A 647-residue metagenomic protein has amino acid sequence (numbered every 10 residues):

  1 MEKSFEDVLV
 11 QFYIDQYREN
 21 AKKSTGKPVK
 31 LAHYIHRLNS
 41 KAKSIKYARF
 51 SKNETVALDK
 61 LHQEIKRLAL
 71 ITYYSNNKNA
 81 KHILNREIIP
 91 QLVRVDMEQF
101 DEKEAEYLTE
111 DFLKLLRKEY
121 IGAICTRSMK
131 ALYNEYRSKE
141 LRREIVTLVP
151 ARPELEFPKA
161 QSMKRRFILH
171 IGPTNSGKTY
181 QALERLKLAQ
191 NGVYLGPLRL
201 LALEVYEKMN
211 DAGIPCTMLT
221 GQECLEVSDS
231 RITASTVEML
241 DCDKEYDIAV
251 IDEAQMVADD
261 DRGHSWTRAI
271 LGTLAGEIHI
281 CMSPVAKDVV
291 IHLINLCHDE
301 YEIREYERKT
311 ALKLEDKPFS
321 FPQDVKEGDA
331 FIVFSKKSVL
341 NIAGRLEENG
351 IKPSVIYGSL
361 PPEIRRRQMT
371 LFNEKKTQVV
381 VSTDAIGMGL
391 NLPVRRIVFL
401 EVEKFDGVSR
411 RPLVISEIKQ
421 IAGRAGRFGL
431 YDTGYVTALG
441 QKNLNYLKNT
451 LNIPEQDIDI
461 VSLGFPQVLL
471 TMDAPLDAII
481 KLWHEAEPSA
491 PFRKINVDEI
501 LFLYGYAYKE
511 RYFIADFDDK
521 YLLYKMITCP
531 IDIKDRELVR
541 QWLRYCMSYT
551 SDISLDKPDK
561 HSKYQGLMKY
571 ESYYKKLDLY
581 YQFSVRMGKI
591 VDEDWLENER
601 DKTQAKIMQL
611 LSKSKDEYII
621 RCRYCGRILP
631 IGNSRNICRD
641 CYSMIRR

Functional and structural regions predicted by a protein language model:
M1-T147, P466-R647: Non-catalytic terminal extensions of ATP-dependent helicases
I168, P284-K287, L293-N295, D299-R345 (+1 more regions): Conserved interdomain linker/interface between the two RecA-like ATPase lobes of SF2 helicase motors
S176, Y180-L183, L188-D211, A286: Conserved Walker A/P-loop ATP-binding site and its immediately adjacent core in helicase/helicase-like ATPase domains
N191-A202, H279-C281, D324-N349, P353-Y357 (+1 more regions): Conserved strand-helix element at the start of the C-terminal RecA-like helicase core
M209-E245: Inter-Walker segment of RecA-like/P-loop motor cores
C224-E226, S354-V355, L360-T383: Conserved helicase ATPase core of P-loop NTP-dependent helicases/translocases
M256-E307: Post-DEXD/H (motif II) to motif III coupling segment of the RecA-like Helicase ATP-binding lobe
V285-A286, L392, R396-F399, E403-D406 (+1 more regions): Conserved segment of the helicase C-terminal RecA-like domain
